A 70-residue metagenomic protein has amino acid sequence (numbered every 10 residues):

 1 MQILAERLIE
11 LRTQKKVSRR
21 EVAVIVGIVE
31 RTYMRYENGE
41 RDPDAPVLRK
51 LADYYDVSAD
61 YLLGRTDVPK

Functional and structural regions predicted by a protein language model:
Q2, T13-Q14, D42: Short amphipathic helical patch at the helix-1/turn junction of helix-turn-helix
E6-I25, K50: Short basic helix-loop element that most often maps to the first helix and adjoining turn of HTH DNA-binding modules
L8, V22-A23, Y33-Y36, L62: Conserved hydrophobic/aromatic packing and binding residues within compact polymer-binding modules
G27, P46-Y61: DNA major-groove recognition helix of helix-turn-helix/homeodomain DNA-binding modules
G27-D42: Recognition helix of helix-turn-helix/homeodomain-like DNA-binding domains that insert into the DNA major groove
E37, Y55, T66: DNA major-groove recognition helix of helix-turn-helix
E40-K50, P69: Short, basic-rich loop-to-helix N-cap that marks the start of a DNA-contacting helix
Y61-K70: Short, charged recognition helix plus adjacent turn of helix-turn-helix-like nucleic-acid-binding domains
